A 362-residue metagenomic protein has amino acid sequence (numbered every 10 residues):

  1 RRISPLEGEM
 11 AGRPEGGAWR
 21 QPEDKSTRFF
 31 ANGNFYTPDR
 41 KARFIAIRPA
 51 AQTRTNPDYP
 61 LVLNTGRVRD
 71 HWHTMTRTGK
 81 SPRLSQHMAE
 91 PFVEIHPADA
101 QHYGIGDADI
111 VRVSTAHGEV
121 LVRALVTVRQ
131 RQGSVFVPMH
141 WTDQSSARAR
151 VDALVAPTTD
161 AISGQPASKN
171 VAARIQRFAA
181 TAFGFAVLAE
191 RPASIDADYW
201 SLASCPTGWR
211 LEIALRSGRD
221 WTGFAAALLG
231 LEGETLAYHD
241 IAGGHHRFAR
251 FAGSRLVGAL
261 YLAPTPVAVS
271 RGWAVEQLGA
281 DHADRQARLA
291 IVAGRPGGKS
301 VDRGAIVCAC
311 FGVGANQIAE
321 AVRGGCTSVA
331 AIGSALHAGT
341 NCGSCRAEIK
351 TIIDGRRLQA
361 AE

Functional and structural regions predicted by a protein language model:
R1-Q21: Hydrophobic topology marker
P14-E15, P38, I45-A46, T53 (+5 more regions): Short helix/loop capping segments that flank catalytic or ligand/cofactor-binding pockets
P22-S81: Long, low-complexity segments enriched in small/aliphatic residues
F35-Y36, R40-A42, R48-A51, G66-D70 (+8 more regions): Short, glycine-/Ser/Thr-/acidic-enriched flexible segments
R40, L63, I95-H96, A100 (+6 more regions): Hydrophobic, well-ordered secondary-structure elements that form the walls of internal hydrophobic environments
D58, T74, T78-E94, A98-G233 (+2 more regions): Long, contiguous, secondary-structure-rich segments that constitute the structural scaffold of globular domains
K169-E362: Rossmann-like nucleotide/phosphate-binding core characteristic of flavoprotein oxidoreductases
